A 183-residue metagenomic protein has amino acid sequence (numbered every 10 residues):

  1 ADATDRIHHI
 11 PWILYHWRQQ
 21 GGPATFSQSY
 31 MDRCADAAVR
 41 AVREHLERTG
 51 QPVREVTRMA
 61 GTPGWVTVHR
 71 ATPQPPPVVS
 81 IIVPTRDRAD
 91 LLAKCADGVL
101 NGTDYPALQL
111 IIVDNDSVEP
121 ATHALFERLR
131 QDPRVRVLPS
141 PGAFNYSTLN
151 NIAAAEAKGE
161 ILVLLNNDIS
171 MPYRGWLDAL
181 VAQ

Functional and structural regions predicted by a protein language model:
A1-W12, V42, W176-V181: A short, conserved alpha-helix in the catalytic core of glycosyltransferases
Q20-I82, A89-C95, V118-E119, E127-D132: Non-catalytic membrane-proximal stalk/linker segments that position and tether the catalytic domains
D97-A107: Short, acidic, metal-binding catalytic loop of nucleotide-sugar glycosyltransferases
G98-V99, F126, A153, W176-Q183: A short, amphipathic alpha-helix embedded in the catalytic core of nucleotide-handling enzymes
A107-S117, R136-S140: Short beta-strand/loop segment that forms part of the nucleotide-sugar
P120, N167-Q183: Acidic donor-binding/catalytic loop of UDP-sugar-dependent glycosyltransferases, especially processive GT2
S140-A157: Glycine-rich, basic loop-to-helix element that forms the pyrophosphate-binding segment of sugar-nucleotide handling
L162: Short aromatic/hydrophobic "clamp" motif used to bind/position activated sugar donors
